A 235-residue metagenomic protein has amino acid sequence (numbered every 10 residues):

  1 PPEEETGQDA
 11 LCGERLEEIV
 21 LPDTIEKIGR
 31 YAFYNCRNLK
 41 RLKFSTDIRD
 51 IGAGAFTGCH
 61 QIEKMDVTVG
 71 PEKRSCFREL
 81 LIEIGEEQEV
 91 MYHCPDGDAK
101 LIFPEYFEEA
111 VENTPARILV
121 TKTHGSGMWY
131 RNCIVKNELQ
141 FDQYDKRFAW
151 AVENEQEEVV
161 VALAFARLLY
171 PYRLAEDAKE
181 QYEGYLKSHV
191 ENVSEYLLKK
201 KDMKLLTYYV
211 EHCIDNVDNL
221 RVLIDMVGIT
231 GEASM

Functional and structural regions predicted by a protein language model:
P1-E5, C12-K27, R37-D50, H60-R78 (+3 more regions): Structural signature of tandem-repeat unit edges
G7-D9, G29-A32, G54-A55: Consensus positions within tandem repeat domains that build extended binding/scaffold surfaces
A32, A55, N192-L197, V222-V227: Ankyrin-repeat helix-start
A166-Y182, L205, Y209: Repeat-mediated protein-protein interaction surfaces in helical alpha-solenoids
L168-Y172, K200, H212-C213, T230: Residue-level signature of the C-terminal ends
M203-V210, E232-M235: Ankyrin repeat structural motif
D218, L223-M235: Long hydrophobic alpha-helices with heptad-repeat/coiled-coil character
